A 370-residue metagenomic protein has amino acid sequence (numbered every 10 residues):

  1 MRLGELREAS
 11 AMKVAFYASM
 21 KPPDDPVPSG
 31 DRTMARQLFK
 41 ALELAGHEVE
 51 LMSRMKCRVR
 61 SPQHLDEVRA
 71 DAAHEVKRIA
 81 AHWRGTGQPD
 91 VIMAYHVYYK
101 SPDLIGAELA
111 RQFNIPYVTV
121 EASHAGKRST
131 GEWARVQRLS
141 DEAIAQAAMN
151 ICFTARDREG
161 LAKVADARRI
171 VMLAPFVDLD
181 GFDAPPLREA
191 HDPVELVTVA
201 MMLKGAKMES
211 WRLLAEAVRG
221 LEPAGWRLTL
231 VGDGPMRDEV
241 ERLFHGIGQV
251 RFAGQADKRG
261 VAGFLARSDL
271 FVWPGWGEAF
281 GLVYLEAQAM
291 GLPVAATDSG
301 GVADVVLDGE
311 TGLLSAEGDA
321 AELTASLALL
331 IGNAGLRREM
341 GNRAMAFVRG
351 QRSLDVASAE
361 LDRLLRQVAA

Functional and structural regions predicted by a protein language model:
Y117-W133, A148-M149: A short, histidine- and acid-enriched strand-loop-helix "catalytic/donor-clamping" loop that lines the nucleotide-sugar
D141-A184, H191, E195-M201, A253: Donor nucleotide-sugar binding/catalytic pocket of nucleotide-sugar-dependent glycosyltransferases
R188-E209, A215-R219, T229: Conserved donor-binding/catalytic core segment of Leloir-type glycosyltransferases
D238-R259: Nucleotide-activated donor-binding/catalytic signature segment of Leloir-type glycosyltransferases, i.e., the conserved
W276: Aromatic "clamp/platform" in nucleotide-sugar-dependent glycosyltransferases that forms part of the donor/acceptor
P293-A296, V306: Short hydrophobic beta-strand element within catalytic cores of glycosyltransferases and related nucleotide-activated
D308-G309, L313-A320, L329-G335: Conserved acidic donor-binding segment of nucleotide-sugar-dependent glycosyltransferases
L329, L336-G350, A357-E360: A short, well-ordered alpha-helix in the C-terminal region of glycosyltransferases
